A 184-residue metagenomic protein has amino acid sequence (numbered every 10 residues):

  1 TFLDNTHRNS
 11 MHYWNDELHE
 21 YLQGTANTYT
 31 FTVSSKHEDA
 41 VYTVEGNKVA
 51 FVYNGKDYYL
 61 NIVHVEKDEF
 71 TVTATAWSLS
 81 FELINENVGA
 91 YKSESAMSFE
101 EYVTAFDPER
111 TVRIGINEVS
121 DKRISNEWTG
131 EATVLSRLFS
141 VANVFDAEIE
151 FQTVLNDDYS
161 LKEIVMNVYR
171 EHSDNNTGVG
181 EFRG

Functional and structural regions predicted by a protein language model:
T1, Y102-R110, L138-F145, I149: Hydrophobic, Leu/Ile/Phe/Ala-enriched alpha-helical segments that form helix-helix packing faces
T1-V44, W77-L83: Juxtamembrane "anchor/assembly" segments of surface/extracellular structural proteins
N5-H12, V49-D57, R137-N143: Short, solvent-exposed secondary-structure boundary motifs
R8, K36-A40, K48, R113 (+4 more regions): Surface-exposed charge patches in extracellular/virion surface proteins
N9-L22, I62-K67, F151-L155: Short amphipathic beta-strand and strand-loop transition segments with alternating hydrophobic
W14, L22, Y53, R113 (+3 more regions): Intrinsically disordered, low-complexity segments enriched in small/polar residues
H37-D121, E127: Surface-exposed cap/loop segments at beta↔alpha junctions
D57, H64-L83, E118-G184: Short beta-strand-centered interaction patches in the first periplasmic/extracellular domains of large envelope
